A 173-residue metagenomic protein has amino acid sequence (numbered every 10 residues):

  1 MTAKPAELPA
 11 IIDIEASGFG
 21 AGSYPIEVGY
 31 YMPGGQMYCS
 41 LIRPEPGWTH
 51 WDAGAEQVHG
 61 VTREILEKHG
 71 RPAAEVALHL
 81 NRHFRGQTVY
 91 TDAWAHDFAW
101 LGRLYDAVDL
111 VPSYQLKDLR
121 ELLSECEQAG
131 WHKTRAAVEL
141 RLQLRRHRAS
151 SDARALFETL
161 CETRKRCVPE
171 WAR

Functional and structural regions predicted by a protein language model:
M1-A6, P169-R173: Short, low-complexity, intrinsically disordered N-terminal peptides in bacterial proteins
T2-H96, V138-Q143: Conserved non-catalytic scaffold segment of RNase H-like nuclease domains
Y24-E27, R103-A107: Short, glycine/charged-enriched secondary-structure capping and boundary segments
L41-I42, Y114-K117, E170-R173: Short alpha-helical "patches" and their helix-cap loops
G47-H59, R63-L66, K117-F157: Active-site-proximal helix-loop-helix substrate-binding element of RNase H-like nuclease domains
T88-W94, A99-L104, T134-R173: Acidic, Mg2+-coordinating catalytic module of metal-dependent nucleases/exonucleases that use a two-metal-ion mechanism
Y105-L116: A short alpha->loop->secondary-structure connector
V111-P112, A129, C167: Substrate-binding/catalytic groove segments of enzymes that remodel or degrade extracellular structural polymers
